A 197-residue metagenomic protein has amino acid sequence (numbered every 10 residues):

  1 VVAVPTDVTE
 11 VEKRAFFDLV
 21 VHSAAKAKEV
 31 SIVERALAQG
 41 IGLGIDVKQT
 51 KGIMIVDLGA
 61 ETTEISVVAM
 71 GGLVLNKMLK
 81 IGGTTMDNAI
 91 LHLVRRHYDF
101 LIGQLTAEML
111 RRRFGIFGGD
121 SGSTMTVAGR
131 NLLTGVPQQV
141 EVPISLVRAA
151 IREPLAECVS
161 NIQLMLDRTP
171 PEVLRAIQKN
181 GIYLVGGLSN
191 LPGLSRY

Functional and structural regions predicted by a protein language model:
V1-L58, V68-I182, S189-Y197: Nucleotide/phosphate-binding catalytic cleft detector across ATP-hydrolyzing and phosphate-transferring enzymes
A60-T62: Short acidic, Gly/Ser-rich segments with clustered Asp/Glu that frequently serve as metal-coordination loops in enzyme
